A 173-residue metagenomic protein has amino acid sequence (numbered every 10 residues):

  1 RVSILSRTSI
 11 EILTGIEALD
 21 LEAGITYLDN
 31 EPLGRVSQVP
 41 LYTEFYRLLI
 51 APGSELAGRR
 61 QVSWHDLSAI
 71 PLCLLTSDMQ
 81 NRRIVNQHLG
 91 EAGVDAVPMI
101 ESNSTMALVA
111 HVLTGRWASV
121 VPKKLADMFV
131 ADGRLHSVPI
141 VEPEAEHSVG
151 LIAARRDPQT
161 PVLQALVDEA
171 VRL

Functional and structural regions predicted by a protein language model:
R1-I4, G90-I100: A local structural motif
R1-L33, S102: Central regulatory/effector-binding core of bacterial HTH transcription factors
G15-E17, L67, V85, A110-R116 (+1 more regions): Hydrophobic residues within well-ordered alpha-helices
I25-G34, R83-Q87, E91, T105-L135: A ligand-binding cleft/hinge motif common to bilobed small-molecule-binding domains
Y27-L28, A57, V62-S63, P71-A92 (+3 more regions): Secondary-structure junction motif
R35-L72, P161-L163: Flexible hinge/capping segments at coil-to-helix
S37-R47, K123-A126, A131-E146: Short beta-strand->loop
H136-L173: A late-sequence structural motif
